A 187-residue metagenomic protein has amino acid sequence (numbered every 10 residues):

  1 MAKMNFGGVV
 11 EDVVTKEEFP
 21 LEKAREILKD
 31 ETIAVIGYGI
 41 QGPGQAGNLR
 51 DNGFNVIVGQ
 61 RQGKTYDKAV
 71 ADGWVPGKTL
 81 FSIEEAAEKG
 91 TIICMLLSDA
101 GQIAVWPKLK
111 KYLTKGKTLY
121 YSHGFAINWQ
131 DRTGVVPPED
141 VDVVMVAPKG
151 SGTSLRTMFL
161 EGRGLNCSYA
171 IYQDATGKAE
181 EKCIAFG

Functional and structural regions predicted by a protein language model:
A2-G77: NAD(P)+-binding Rossmann beta1-loop-alpha1 motif at the extreme N-terminus of oxidoreductases
E18, G39, P43, G63 (+5 more regions): Electropositive phosphate-/nucleotide-binding environments in soluble metabolic enzymes
A34-I36, I92-C94, S168-A170: Short glycine-rich or small-residue beta-strand-to-loop segments that form or flank ligand, phosphate, metal/Fe-S
A46-G47, Y66, I103, P107-K110 (+1 more regions): Predominant activation on well-ordered alpha-helical scaffold segments within soluble catalytic domains
G47-G53, E88-T91, T114, L165: Short, surface-exposed connector motifs at secondary-structure boundaries
G53, G101, L113, C183-G187: Structural signal for hydrophobic packing residues in well-ordered secondary-structure cores of soluble enzyme domains
R61, D72-N128, V136-S151: Rossmann-like NAD(P)-binding element
Y120-G187: Rossmann-fold dinucleotide-binding core
